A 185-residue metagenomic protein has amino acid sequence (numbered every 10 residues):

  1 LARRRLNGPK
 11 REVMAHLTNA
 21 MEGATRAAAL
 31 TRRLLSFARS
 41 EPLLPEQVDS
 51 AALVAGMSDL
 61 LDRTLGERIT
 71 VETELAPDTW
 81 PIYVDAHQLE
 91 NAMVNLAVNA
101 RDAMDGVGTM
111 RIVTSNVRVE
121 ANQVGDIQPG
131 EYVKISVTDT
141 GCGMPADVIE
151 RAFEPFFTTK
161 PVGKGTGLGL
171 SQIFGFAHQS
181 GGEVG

Functional and structural regions predicted by a protein language model:
L1-G185: Core catalytic ATP-binding domain of two-component histidine kinases
